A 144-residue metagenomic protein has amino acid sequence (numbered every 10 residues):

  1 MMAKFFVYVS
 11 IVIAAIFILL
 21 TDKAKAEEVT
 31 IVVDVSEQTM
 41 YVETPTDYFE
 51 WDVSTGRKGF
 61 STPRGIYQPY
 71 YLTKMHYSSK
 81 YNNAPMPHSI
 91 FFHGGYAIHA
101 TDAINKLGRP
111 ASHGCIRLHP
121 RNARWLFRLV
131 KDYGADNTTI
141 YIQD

Functional and structural regions predicted by a protein language model:
M1-S10: Bacterial N-terminal signal peptides that target proteins for export
F5-F6, G56, N105: Hydrophobic alpha-helical context, especially transmembrane and signal-peptide helices
V9-L20: Classic N-terminal secretory signal peptides
L20-A26: Sec/Tat signal peptide C-region and signal peptidase I cleavage site
D22, P69-L72: Short Pro/Gly-enriched beta-strand edge/turn motifs at strand-loop
E27-E28, F60-I66, T73-D144: Exported/periplasmic cell-wall-interacting domains
T30-V32, S36-Y67: Glycine-rich catalytic cores of cysteine/serine-nucleophile enzymes that process amide/ester linkages in cell-envelope
